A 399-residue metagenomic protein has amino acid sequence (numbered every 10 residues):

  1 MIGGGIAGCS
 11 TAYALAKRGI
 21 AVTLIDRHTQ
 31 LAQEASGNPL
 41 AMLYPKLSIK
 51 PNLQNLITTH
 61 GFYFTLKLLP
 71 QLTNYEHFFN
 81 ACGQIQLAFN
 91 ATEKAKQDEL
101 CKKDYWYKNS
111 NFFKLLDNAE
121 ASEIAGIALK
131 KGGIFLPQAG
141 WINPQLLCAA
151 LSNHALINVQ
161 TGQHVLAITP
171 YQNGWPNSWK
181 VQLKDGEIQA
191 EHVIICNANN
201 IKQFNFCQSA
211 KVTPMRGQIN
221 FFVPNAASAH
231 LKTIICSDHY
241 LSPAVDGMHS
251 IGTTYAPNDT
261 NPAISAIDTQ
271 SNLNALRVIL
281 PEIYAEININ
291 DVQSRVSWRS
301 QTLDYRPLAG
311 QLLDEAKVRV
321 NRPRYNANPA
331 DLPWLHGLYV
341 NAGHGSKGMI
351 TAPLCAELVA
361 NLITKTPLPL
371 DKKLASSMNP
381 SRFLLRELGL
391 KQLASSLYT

Functional and structural regions predicted by a protein language model:
I2-R18, R27, A35-S48, Y75-G83 (+1 more regions): Active-site substrate-recognition segment that forms the wall of the catalytic cavity or substrate channel
R18-I20, H154: Conserved dinucleotide-binding and phosphotransfer motif residues
T23: Conserved beta-strand positions in the Rossmann-like core of class I SAM-dependent methyltransferases
L40-I124: Dinucleotide-binding Rossmann-like beta1-alpha1 core, especially the glycine-rich loop that anchors the ADP
I49, Y75-Q86, F112-H154, S178 (+2 more regions): Helix-loop-beta segment of a Rossmann-like dinucleotide-binding subdomain
L53-G61, L87-A95, I134-A150, A263-D268 (+1 more regions): Short beta-strand to alpha-helix junction loop
G133-H192, C196-I201: Helical element adjacent to the flavin cofactor pocket in flavoenzyme catalytic cores
E286-T399: C-terminal catalytic lobe of FAD-dependent flavoproteins
